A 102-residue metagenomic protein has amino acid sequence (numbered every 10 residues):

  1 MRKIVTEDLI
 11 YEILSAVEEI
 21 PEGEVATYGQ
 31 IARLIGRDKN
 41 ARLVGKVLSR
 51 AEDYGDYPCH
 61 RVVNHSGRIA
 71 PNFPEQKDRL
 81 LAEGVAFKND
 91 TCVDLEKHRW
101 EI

Functional and structural regions predicted by a protein language model:
R2-I102: Nucleic acid-binding interface residues in structured DNA/RNA-binding domains, emphasizing the DNA-engaging scaffolds
